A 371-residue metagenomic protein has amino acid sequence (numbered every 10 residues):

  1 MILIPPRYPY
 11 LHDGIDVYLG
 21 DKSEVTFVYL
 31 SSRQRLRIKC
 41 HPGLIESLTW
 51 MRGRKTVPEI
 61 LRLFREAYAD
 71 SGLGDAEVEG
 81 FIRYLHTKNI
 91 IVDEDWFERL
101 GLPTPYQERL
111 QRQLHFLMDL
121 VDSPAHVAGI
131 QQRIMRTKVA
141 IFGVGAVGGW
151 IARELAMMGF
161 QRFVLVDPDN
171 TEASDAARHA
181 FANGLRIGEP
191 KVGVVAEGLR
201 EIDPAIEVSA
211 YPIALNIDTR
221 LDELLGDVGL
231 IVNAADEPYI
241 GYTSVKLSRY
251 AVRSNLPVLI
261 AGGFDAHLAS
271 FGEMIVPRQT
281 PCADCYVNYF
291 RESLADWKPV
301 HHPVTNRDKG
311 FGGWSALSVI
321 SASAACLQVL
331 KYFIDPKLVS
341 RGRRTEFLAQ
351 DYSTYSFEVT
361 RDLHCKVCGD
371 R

Functional and structural regions predicted by a protein language model:
M1-R371: Adenine nucleotide-associated cytosolic modules
